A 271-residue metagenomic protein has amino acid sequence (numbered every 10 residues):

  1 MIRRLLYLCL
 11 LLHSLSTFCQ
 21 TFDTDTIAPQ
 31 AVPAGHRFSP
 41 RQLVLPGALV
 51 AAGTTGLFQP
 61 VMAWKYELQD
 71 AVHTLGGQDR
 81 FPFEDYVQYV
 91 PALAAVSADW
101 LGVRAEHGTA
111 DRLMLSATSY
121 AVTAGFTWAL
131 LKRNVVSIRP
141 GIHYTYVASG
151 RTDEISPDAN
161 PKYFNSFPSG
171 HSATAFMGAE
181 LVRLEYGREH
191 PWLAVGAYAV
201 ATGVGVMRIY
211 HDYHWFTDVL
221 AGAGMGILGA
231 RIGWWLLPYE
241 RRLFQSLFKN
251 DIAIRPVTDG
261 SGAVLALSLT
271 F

Functional and structural regions predicted by a protein language model:
M1, L8-R104, R112-S116, K132-N134 (+4 more regions): N-terminal targeting leaders of membrane proteins
A51-T55, A124, V200-R208: Aromatic-anchored segments of alpha-helical transmembrane domains
A94, A110, M114, T127-W128 (+3 more regions): Extracytoplasmic/secreted envelope proteins and their assembly/folding machinery, especially bacterial periplasmic
L115-Y120, G222-A223: Alpha-helical transmembrane segments of multi-pass membrane proteins, especially transporters and channels
V122-I142: Transmembrane alpha-helix/helix-exit interface in multi-pass inner-membrane proteins
T145-D259, V264, S268-L269: Membrane-embedded catalytic cores of phosphoryl/pyrophosphoryl-handling enzymes
